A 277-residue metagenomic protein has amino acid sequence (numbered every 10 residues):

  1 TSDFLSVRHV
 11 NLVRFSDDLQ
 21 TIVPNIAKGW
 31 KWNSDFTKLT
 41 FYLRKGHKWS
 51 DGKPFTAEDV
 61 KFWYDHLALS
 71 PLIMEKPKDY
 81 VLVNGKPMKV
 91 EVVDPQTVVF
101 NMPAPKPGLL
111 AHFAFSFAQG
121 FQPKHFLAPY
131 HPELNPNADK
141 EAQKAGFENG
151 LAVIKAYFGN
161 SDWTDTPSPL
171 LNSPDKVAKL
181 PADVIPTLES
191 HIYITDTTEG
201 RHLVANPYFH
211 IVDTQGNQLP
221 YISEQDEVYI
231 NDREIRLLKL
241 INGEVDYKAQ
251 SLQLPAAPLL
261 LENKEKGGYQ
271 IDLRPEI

Functional and structural regions predicted by a protein language model:
T1-D35, D65: N-terminal lobe/hinge region of extracytoplasmic solute-binding protein
T1-L5, I26, K53, L109-Q119: A structural "hinge/loop" feature
V7-H9, A182-V212, R236: Bilobed "Venus flytrap"/periplasmic-binding protein-like clamshell domains and structurally analogous long
D17-D18, A27, D35-T37, R44-G46 (+9 more regions): Solvent-exposed coil/turn segments that connect beta secondary-structure elements in extracytoplasmic/periplasmic
G29-I73, E91, V99-N101, R236-K239: Aromatic- and charge-enriched surface segment that lines or borders ligand/interaction sites
K38-L39, F100, G216-V228: A local structural motif
L67-P77, V90-E91, I192-V204, V228-I277: Extracellular/periplasmic solute-recognition and catalytic clefts
D79-L170: Surface-exposed binding/hinge segments that line and control ligand-binding clefts or catalytic entry sites
